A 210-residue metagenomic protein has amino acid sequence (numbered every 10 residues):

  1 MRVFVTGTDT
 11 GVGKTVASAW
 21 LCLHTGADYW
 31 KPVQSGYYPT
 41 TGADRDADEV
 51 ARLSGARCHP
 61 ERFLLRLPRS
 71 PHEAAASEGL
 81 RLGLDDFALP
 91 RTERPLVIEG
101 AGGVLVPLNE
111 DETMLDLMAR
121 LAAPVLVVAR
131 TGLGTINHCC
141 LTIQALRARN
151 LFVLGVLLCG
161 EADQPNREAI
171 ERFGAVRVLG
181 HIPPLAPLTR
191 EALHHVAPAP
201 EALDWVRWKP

Functional and structural regions predicted by a protein language model:
F4-L21: Glycine-rich phosphate-binding P-loop
V16-R81, D86-P90: N-terminal phosphate/diphosphate-binding loop that engages ATP/GTP or pyrophosphate donors across diverse enzyme folds
A19-L23, R52, L141-Q144, A148 (+1 more regions): Short, well-ordered alpha-helices that flank and scaffold nucleotide-derived cofactor binding pockets
K31, L126-A129, L154-G160: Short internal beta-strands
S54, L121, F173-V176: Short, structured coil segments at secondary-structure junctions
D86-N109: Switch II (G3) loop of P-loop NTPases
N109-G132: Inter-motif core of Ras-like GTPase G domains
I143-P210: C-terminal lobe/tail of nucleotide-utilizing enzymes
